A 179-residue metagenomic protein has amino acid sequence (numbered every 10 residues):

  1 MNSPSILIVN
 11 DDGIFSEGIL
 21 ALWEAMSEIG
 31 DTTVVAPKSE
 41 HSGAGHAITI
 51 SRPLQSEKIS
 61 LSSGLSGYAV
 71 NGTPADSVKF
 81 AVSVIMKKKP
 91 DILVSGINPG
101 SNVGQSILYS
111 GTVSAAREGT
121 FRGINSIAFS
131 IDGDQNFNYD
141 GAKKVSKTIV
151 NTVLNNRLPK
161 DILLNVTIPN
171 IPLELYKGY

Functional and structural regions predicted by a protein language model:
N2-V9, E17-V84, K88-K89: A cross-family phosphate/adenosyl-ligand binding-site feature
V9, V35-P37, S95-N98, F129-S130 (+1 more regions): Short beta-strand segments
D12: Active-site metal-binding loops of divalent metal-dependent hydrolases
I92: Short, Asp-centered acidic motifs that coordinate Mg2+ and/or phosphate in catalytic or ligand-binding sites
S101-S110: Glycine/threonine-rich flexible loop motifs
A115-G119: Hydrophobic/aromatic ligand-binding patch that stacks against planar heteroaromatic rings of cofactors or nucleotides
T120-A142: Glycine-rich phosphate/pyrophosphate-binding loops and their adjacent beta-strand/loop elements at enzyme active sites
G141-Y179: Electrostatically charged, flexible surface regions
